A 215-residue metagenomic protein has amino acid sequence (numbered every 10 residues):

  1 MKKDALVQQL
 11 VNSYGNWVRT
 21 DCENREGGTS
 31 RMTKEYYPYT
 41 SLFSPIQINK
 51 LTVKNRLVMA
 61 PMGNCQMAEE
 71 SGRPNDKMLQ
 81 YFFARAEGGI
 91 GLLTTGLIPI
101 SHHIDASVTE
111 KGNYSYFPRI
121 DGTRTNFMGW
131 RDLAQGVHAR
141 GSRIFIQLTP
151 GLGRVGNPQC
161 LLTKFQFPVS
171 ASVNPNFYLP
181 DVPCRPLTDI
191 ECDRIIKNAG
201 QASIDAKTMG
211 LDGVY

Functional and structural regions predicted by a protein language model:
K3-Y14, D21-C22, E26-P61, V137: N-terminal amphipathic alpha-helix/helix-capping segment at the start of soluble metabolic enzymes
I48, L57-D76: N-terminal binding-site loop/beta-alpha segment at the start of enzyme catalytic domains that lines or forms
R56-V58, L92, G141-Q147, G213-Y215: Structural preference for beta-strand elements that scaffold enzyme active sites
M59, R85, G89, V137 (+2 more regions): Conserved, mostly hydrophobic/aromatic
R73-R85, I195-I204: Short, acidic/polar
M78-S101, T208-G213: Catalytic domains of carbohydrate-active enzymes, especially glycoside hydrolases
L92-N126, L148-L162, Y215: Glycine-rich, proline-tolerant flexible connector loops at the mouths of alpha/beta enzymes
S107, Q135-H138, R143, T149-L211: Non-globular sequence segments
